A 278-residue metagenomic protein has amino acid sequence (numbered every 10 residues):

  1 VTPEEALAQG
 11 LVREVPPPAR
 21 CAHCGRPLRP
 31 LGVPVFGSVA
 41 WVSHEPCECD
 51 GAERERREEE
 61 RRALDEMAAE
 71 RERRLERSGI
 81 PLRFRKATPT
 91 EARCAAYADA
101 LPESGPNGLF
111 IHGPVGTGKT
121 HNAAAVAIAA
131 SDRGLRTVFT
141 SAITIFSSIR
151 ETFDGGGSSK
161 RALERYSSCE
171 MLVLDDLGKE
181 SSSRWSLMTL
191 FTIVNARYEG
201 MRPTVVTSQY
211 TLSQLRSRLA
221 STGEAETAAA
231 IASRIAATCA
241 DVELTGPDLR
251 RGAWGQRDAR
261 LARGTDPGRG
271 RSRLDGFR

Functional and structural regions predicted by a protein language model:
V1-R93, R251-F277: A short, basic N-terminal segment
C94-A98, S131-S168, S181, M188: Short glycine-rich substrate-engagement loop in P-loop NTPases that contacts/grips substrate
D99-N107: Phosphate-binding P-loop
P106-A123: Walker A/P-loop nucleotide-binding motif
T120-L135: P-loop NTPase Walker A phosphate-binding motif
L135-R136, S168-M171, G200-V206: Loop/turn-to-beta-strand initiation segments
I145-F153, L177-F277: Replace "adjacent to P-loop NTPase cores in ATP/GTP-dependent enzymes" with "adjacent to NTP-binding cores
